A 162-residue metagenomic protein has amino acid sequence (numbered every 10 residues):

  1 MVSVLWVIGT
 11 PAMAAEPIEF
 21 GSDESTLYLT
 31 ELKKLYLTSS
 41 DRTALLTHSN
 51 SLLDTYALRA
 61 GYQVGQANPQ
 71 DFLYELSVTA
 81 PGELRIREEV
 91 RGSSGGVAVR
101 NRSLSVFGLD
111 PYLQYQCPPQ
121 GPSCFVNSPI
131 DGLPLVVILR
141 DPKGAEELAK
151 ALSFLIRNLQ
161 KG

Functional and structural regions predicted by a protein language model:
M1-V2, W6-V7: Sec-dependent signal peptide recognition, specifically the positively charged N-region followed immediately by
G9-P11: N-terminal signal peptide c-region/cleavage motif recognized by signal peptidases
A15-R100, Q160-K161: N-terminal secretory signal peptides
G21-L27, P118-R140: Short, surface-exposed polybasic-and-hydrophobic patches located at secondary-structure transitions
S77-R85, F107-D110, I130-D131: Short, solvent-exposed coil/turn segments at beta-strand boundaries
A80, G92-V97, Q120-G121, G132 (+1 more regions): Exposed regions on extracellular, virion, or secretory-pathway luminal proteins
V99-P118: Phosphoinositide-dependent membrane-docking surfaces
P129-G162: C-terminal partner/receptor-binding element of secreted or periplasmic proteins
